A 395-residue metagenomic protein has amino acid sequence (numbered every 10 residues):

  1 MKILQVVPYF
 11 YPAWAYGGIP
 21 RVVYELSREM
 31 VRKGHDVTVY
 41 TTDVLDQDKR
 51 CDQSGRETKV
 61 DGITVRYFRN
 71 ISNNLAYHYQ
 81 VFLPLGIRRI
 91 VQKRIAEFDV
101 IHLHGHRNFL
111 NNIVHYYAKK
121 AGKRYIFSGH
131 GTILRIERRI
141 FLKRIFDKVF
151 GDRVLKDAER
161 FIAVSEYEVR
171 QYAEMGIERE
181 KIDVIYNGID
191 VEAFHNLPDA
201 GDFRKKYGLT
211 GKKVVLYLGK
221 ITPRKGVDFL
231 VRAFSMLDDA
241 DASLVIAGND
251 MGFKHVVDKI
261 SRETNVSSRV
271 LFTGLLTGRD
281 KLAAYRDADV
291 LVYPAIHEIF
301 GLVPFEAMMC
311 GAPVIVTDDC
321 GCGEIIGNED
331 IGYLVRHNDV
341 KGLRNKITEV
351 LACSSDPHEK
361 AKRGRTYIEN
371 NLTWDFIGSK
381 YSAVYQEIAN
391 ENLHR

Functional and structural regions predicted by a protein language model:
R21, K213-M236, K341: A conserved mid-protein helix/loop that constitutes part of the nucleotide-sugar donor-binding site
D43, Y167, G188: Carbohydrate-associated surface elements
R124-I126, L134-D157, P198-D199: Nucleotide-sugar donor phosphate/pyrophosphate-binding loop at the beta->alpha transition of glycosyltransferases
I189, L218, S243-D258, G274: Glycosyltransferase donor-sugar binding loop
V256-L276: Nucleotide-activated donor-binding/catalytic signature segment of Leloir-type glycosyltransferases, i.e., the conserved
I296: Aromatic "clamp/platform" in nucleotide-sugar-dependent glycosyltransferases that forms part of the donor/acceptor
P313-V316: Short hydrophobic beta-strand element within catalytic cores of glycosyltransferases and related nucleotide-activated
N328-E329, Y333-V340, E349-S354: Conserved acidic donor-binding segment of nucleotide-sugar-dependent glycosyltransferases
